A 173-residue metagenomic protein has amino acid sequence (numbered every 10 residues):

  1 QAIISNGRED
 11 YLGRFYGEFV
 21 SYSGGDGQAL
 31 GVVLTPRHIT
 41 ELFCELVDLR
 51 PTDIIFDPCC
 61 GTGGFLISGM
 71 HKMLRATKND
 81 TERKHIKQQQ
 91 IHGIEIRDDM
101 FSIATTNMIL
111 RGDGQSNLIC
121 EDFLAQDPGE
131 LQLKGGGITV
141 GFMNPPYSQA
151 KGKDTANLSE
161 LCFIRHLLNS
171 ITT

Functional and structural regions predicted by a protein language model:
Q1-S23: Long recognition/docking surfaces used for binding and targeting
R8, L12, G24-Q28, H38-L42: P-loop NTPase catalytic core of nucleic-acid-dependent motor ATPases
A29-M143, S148-A150, D154-N157, L161-C162: Conserved S-adenosyl-L-methionine
I171-T173: Helix-to-beta-strand junctions that scaffold the AdoMet/dcAdoMet cofactor pocket in Class I SAM-dependent enzymes
